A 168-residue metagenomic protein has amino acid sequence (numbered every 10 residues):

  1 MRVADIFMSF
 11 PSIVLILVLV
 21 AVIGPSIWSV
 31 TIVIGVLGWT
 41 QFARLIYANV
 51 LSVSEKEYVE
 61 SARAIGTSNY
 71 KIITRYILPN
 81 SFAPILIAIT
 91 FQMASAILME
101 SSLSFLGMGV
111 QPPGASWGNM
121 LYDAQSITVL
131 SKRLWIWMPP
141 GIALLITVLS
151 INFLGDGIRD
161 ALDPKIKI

Functional and structural regions predicted by a protein language model:
M1-I168: Alpha-helical transmembrane segments of integral membrane proteins, especially multi-pass inner/plasma-membrane
